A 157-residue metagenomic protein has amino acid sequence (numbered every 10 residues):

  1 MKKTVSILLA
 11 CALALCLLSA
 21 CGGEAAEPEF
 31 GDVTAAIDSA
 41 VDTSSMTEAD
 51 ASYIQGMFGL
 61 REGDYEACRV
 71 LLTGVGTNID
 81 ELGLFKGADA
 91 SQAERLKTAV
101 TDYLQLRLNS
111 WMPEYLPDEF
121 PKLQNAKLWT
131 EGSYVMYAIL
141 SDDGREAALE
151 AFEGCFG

Functional and structural regions predicted by a protein language model:
M1-L9: Positively charged n-region of N-terminal signal peptides that target proteins for export
C16-A20: C-terminal motif of bacterial Sec signal peptides marking the signal peptidase cleavage site
G22-A25: Bacterial signal peptide processing site
P28-T47: Post-signal peptide N-terminal segment of mature Sec-exported envelope proteins
E48-I79, Q92-L96, Q124-N125: Short, compositionally biased low-complexity segments enriched in polar/charged residues
G74, D118-G157: A short, solvent-exposed beta-edge/loop patch
I79-D89: A short acidic-to-branched-hydrophobic micro-motif
A93-T130: Short Gly/Thr-rich strand-loop-strand
